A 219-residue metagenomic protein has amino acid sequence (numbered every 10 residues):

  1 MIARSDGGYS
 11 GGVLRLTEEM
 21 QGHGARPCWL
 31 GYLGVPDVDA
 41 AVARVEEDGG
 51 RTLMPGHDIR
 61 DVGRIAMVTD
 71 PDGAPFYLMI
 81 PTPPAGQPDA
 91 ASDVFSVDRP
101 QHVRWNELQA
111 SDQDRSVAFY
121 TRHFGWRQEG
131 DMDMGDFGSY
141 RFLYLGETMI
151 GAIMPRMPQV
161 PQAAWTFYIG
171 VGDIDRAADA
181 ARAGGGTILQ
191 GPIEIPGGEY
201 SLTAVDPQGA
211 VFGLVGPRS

Functional and structural regions predicted by a protein language model:
M1-R26, P71, P75-P83, R127-A164 (+3 more regions): Conserved short beta-strand elements that form part of the metal-binding/catalytic scaffold of enzyme active sites
M1-S10, L14-V97: Active-site-adjacent scaffolding segments
M1-Y9, E47, P55-G63, L108-T148 (+1 more regions): Core segments of cupin and vicinal oxygen chelate
I2-A3, E19-R44, R64-T69, V103-S111 (+2 more regions): Vicinal oxygen chelate
C28-G31, M79-A118, E129, A164-F167 (+1 more regions): N-terminal beta-strand motif that seeds the catalytic metal site of vicinal oxygen chelate
D58-R60, M134-G135, M157-Q159, E194-P196: A short beta-turn/loop motif at secondary-structure boundaries
D179-S219: C-terminal appended segment following the main domain
